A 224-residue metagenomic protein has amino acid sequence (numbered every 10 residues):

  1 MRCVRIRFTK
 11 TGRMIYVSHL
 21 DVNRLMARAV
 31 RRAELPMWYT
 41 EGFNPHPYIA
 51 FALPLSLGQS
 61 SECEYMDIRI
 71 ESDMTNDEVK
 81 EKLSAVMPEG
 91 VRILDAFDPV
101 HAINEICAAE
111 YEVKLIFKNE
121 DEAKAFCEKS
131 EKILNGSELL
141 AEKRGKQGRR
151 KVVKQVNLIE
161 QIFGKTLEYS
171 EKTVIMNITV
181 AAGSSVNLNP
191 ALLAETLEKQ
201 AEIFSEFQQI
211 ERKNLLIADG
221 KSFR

Functional and structural regions predicted by a protein language model:
R2, R7-T9, R13, V17 (+2 more regions): Extended, well-folded interaction surfaces typified by the phenylalanyl-tRNA synthetase beta subunit core
W38-I68, V100-A102: Short, charge-patterned binding micro-sites
E62-K114: Ordered, amphipathic secondary-structure segments that act as subunit-interaction surfaces in large macromolecular
E71-N76, K118-D121, G183: Helix N-cap motif at beta-to-alpha junctions
E78-M87, A123-N135, L193-A194: Short amphipathic alpha-helices in soluble, non-transmembrane regions that often serve as interface/regulatory elements
V100, E110, L115-V152: Extended, positively charged loop/linker patches that create polyanion-binding surfaces
N135-R224: Core RNA-modification/binding signature centered on pseudouridine synthases
